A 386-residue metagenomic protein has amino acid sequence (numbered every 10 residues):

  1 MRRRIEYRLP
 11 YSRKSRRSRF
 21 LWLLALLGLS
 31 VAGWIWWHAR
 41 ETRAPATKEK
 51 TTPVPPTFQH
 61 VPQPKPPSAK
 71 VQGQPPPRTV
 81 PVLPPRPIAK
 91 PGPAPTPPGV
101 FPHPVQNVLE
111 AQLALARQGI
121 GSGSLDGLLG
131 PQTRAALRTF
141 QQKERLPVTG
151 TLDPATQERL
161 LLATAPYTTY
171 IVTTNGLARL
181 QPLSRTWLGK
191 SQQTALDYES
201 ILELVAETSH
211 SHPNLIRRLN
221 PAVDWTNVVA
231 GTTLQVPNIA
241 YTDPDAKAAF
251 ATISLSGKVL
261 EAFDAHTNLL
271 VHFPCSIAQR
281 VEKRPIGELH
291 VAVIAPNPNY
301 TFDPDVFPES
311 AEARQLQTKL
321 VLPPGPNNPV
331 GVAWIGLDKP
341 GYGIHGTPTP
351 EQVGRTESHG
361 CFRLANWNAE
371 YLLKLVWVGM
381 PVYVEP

Functional and structural regions predicted by a protein language model:
M1-S18: N-terminal Lys/Arg-rich, disordered targeting/topogenic segments
L21-W34: Hydrophobic membrane-insertion alpha-helices, especially the h-region of bacterial N-terminal signal peptides
W37-A111, Q142, A165, T169: Compositionally biased, proline/threonine/alanine/serine-rich low-complexity intrinsically disordered stretches
P97, S122, L202, N214-A222 (+4 more regions): N-terminal post-signal-peptidase region of extra-cytosolic proteins
F101-A135, T139, N175-H210: Primarily a LysM-type cell-wall glycan-binding module
P131-A135, T139-L177, L215-F250: Extracellular LysM carbohydrate-binding repeats and other cell-envelope/extracellular binding modules
H212, V229-L289, V293-N297: Cell wall/extracellular polymer interaction/catalysis modules
E312-P386: Exported/periplasmic cell-wall-interacting domains
